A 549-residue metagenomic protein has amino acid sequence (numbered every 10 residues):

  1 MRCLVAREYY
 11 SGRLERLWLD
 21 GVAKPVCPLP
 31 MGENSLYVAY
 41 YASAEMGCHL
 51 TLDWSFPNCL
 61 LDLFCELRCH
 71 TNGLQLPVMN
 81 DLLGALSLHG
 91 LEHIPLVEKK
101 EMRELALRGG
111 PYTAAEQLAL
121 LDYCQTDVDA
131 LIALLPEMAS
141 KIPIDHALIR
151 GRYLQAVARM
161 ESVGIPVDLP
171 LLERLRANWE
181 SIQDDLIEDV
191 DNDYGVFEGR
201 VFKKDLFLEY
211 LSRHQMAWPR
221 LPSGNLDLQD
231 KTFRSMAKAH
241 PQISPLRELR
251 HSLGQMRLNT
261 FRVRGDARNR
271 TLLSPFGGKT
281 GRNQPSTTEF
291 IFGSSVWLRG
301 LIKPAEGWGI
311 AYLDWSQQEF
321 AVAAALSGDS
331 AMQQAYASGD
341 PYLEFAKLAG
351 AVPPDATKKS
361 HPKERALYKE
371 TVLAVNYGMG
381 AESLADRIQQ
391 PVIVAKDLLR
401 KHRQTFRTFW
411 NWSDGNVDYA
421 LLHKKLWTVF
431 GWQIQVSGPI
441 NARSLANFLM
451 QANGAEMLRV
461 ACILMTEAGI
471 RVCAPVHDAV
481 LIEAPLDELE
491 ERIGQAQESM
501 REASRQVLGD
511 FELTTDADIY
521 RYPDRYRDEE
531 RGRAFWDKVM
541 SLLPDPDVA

Functional and structural regions predicted by a protein language model:
M1-A6, S11-G12, P77, S87-L88 (+12 more regions): Conserved "right-hand" nucleotidyltransferase catalytic core of DNA-directed polymerases
G12-L29, N34-A139, L343-G350, P354-K359: Active-site-proximal helix-loop-helix substrate-binding element of RNase H-like nuclease domains
S43-W54, L67-T71, L208-Q215, S316-A331 (+2 more regions): Short active-site loop/helix that positions an aromatic residue
C59-F64, P304-E319, V375-G378, L384-R387: Conserved catalytic palm subdomain of right-hand nucleotidyl-transferase polymerases, strongest for RNA-directed enzymes
V163, N178-V201, H402-N416, D487-A549: Polymerase palm active-site segment centered on the conserved acidic dipeptide of motif C
M216-A217, P275, A351-P475, A517-V548: Conserved catalytic core of nucleic-acid polymerases
E306, W315-K358, I519: Basic, low-complexity segments
L481-P485: Short hydrophobic/aromatic beta-strand micro-patches that form the beta-sheet surface supporting nucleotide- or nucleic
